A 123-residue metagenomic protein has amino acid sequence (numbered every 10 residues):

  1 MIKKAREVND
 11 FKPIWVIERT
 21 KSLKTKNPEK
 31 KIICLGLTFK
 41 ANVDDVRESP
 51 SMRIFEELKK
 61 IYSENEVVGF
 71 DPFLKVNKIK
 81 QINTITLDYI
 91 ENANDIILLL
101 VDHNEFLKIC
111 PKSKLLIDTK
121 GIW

Functional and structural regions predicted by a protein language model:
M1-W123: Structural/interface elements that position substrates and couple domains in central-metabolism enzymes
